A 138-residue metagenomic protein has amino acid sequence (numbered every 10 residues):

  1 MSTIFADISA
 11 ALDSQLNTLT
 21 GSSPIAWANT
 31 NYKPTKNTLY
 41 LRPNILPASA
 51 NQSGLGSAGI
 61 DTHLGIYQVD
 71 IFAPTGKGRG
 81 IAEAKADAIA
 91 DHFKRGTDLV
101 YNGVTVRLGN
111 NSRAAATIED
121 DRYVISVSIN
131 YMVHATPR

Functional and structural regions predicted by a protein language model:
M1-G59, K77-G80, A84, A88-D91 (+1 more regions): Small/polar-rich, solvent-exposed N-terminal microdomains that initiate assembly or binding
S23, A90-T136: Acidic-leaning, charged glycine-interspersed low-complexity segments
P43, I66, L108-N111: Solvent-exposed, well-ordered amphipathic alpha-helical segments that flank/support binding or catalytic loops
A50-S53, F72-K77, H134-R138: Short, cysteine-centered beta-strand-loop-beta hairpins and adjacent loop/turn segments enriched in charged/polar
G56-T62, I118-D120: Short glycine/proline-enriched loop/turn "hinge" motifs that connect secondary-structure elements and lie
D61-T75, Y123-H134: Oligomerization/assembly interface segments of phage tail-like spikes and tubes
